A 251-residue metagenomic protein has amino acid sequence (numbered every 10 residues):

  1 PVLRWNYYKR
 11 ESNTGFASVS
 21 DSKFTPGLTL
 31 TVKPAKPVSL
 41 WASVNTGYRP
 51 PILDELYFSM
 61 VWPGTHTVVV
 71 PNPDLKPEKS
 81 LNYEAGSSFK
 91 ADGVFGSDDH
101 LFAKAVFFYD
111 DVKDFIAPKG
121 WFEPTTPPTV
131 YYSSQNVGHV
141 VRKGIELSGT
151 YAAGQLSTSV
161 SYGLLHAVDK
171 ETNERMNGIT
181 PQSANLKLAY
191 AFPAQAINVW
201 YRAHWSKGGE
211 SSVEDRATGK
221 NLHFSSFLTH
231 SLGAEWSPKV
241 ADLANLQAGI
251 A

Functional and structural regions predicted by a protein language model:
P1, P26, L40-A42, L101-A105 (+5 more regions): Transmembrane beta-strands of outer-membrane beta-barrel proteins
P1-T14, D21-T31, S148-G163: Surface-exposed extracellular loop regions of Gram-negative outer-membrane beta-barrel proteins
W5, F24-L30, L40, P71-P73 (+4 more regions): Hydrophobic, lipid-facing positions within transmembrane beta-strands of outer-membrane proteins
N6, F95-V112, P128-E214: Gram-negative outer-membrane beta-barrel transporters
F16-K23, T65, P73-K79, Q135-V141 (+3 more regions): Replace "Gram-negative outer membrane beta-barrel proteins" with "bacterial and organellar outer membrane beta-barrel
L28-P34, A85-F89, I145-Y151, V160 (+4 more regions): Residues on the lipid-exposed face of transmembrane beta-strands in outer-membrane beta-barrel proteins
K33, W41-S43, K76-Q135, H139-K143 (+1 more regions): Membrane-embedded beta-barrel scaffold of Gram-negative outer-membrane proteins
Y48, K113, G154, P193 (+2 more regions): C-terminal beta-signal and adjacent terminal beta-strands/loops of Gram-negative outer-membrane beta-barrel proteins
